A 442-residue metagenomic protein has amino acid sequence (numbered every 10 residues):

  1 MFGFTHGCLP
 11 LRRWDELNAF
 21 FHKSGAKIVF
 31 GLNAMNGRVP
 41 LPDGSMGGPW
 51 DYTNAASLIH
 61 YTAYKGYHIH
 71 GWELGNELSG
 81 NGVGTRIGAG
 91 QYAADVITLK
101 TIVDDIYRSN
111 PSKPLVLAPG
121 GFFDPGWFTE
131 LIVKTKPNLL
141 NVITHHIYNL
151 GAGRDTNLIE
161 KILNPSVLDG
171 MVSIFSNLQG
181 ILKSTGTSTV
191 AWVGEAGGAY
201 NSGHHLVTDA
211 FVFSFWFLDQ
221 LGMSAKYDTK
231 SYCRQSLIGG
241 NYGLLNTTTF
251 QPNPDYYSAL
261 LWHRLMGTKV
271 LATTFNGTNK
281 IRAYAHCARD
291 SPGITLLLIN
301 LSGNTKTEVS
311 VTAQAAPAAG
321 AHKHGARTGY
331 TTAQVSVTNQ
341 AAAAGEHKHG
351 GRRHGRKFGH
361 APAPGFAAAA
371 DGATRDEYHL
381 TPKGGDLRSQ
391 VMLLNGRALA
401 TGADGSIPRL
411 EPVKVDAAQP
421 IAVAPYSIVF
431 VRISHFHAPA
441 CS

Functional and structural regions predicted by a protein language model:
M1-S173, N177, A199: Substrate-binding cleft and catalytic face of glycoside hydrolase catalytic domains, especially the flexible beta-alpha
F30, I421-I433: Short Pro-Gly-centered flexible turn/kink motifs
N36-V39, S79-G82, F123-W127, L150-R154 (+6 more regions): Flexible loop/turn segments at secondary-structure boundaries
V190-P292: Aromatic/acidic polysaccharide-binding cleft in carbohydrate-active enzymes
K280-Y330, R352-R353, K357-P362, E377-G384 (+1 more regions): Carbohydrate-binding surface patches
G320, G325, G329, H347 (+1 more regions): Acidic, Ser/Thr/Pro-rich beta/coil linker or hinge segments at domain junctions
A326-G345: Intrinsically disordered, low-complexity linker/propeptide segments enriched in Ser/Thr/Gly/Pro and acidic residues
